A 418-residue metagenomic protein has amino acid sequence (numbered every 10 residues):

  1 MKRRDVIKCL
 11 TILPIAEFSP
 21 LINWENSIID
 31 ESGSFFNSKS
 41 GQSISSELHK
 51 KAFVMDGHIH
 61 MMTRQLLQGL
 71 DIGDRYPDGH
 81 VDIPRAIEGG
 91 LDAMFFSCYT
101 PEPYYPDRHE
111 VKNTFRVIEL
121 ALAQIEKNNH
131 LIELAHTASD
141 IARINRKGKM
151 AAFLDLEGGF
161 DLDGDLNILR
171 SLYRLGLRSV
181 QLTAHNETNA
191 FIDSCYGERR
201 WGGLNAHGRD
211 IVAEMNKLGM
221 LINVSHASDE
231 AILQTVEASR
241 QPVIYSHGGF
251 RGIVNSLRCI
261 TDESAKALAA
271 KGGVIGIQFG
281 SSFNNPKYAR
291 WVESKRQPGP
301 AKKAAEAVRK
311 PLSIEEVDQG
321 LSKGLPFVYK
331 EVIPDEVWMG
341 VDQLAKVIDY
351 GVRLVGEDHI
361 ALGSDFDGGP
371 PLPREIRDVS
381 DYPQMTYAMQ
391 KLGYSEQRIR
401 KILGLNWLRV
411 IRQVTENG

Functional and structural regions predicted by a protein language model:
M1-K2: Secretory targeting signals
D5-A16, P20-W201, N255-G418: N-terminal hydrophobic targeting/anchoring segments and the immediately downstream early-domain regions of hydrolases
D161-D163, R174-C259: Divalent metal-binding pocket/active-site signature
